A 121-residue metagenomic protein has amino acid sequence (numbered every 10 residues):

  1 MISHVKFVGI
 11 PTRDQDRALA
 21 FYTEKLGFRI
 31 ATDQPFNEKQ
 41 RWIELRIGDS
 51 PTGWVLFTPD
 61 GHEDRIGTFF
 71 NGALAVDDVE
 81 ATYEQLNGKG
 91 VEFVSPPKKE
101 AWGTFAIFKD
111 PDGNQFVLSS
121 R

Functional and structural regions predicted by a protein language model:
M1-L19, F69-G72: N-terminal beta-strand motif that seeds the catalytic metal site of vicinal oxygen chelate
G9-T52: Core segments of cupin and vicinal oxygen chelate
D14-Q15, R65-I66, N71-Q115: Vicinal oxygen chelate
L45-S50, F108-P111, S120-R121: Active-site beta-strand termini and strand-to-loop segments that position acidic
G48-G53, H62-D64, V79-A81: Short, charged/polar surface micro-motifs in flexible loops or helix N-caps
W54-F57, F116-S119: Conserved beta-strand in the GNAT
